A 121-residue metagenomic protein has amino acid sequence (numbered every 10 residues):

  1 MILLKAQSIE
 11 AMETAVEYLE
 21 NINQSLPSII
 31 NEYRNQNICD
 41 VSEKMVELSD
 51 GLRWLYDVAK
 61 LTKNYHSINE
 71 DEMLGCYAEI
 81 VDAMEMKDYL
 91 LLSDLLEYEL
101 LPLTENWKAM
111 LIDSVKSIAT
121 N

Functional and structural regions predicted by a protein language model:
M1-N121: C-terminal-biased regions
